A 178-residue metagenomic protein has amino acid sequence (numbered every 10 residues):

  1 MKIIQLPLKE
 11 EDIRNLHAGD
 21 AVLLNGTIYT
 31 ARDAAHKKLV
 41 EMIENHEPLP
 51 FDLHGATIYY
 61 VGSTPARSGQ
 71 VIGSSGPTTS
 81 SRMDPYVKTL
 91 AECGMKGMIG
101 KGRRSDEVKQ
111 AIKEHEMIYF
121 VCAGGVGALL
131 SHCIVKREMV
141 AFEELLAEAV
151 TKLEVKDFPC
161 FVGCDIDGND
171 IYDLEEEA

Functional and structural regions predicted by a protein language model:
M1-L8: Short, structured beta-strand/loop micro-motifs enriched in basic residues and often containing a Trp
L8-E10, I28-Y29: Short polar catalytic/cofactor-binding loops
E10-N15, P50: Short, surface-exposed secondary-structure edge patches
A31, A35-F158: Feature captures the catalytic cores and cofactor-binding loops of soluble hydro-lyases/lyases that act on carboxylate
V87, C164-A178: Active-site/ligand-binding-proximal alpha/beta "capping" segment
L153-N169: A charged, well-structured terminal subsegment
